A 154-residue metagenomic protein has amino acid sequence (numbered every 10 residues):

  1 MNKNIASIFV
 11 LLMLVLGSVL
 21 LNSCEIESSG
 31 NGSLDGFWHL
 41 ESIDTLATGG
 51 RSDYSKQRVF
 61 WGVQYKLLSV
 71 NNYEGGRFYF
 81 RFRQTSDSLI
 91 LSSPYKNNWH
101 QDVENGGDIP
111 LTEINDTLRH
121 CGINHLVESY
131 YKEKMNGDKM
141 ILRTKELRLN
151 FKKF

Functional and structural regions predicted by a protein language model:
M1-V10: Bacterial N-terminal signal peptides that target proteins for export
V19-S23: C-terminal motif of bacterial Sec signal peptides marking the signal peptidase cleavage site
C24-H39: N-terminal helix-cap/turn-to-beta initiation motif at the start of protein domains
D35-F37, V63-S69, M135-I141: Short, hydrophobic/aromatic-rich segments at coil-to-beta transitions
F37-I43, R51-G62: Transition segment at domain starts
D44-S52, Y65-M135: Contiguous, well-ordered beta-strand patches that form the walls/edges of small beta-barrel/beta-sandwich domains
S129-R148: Short, exposed beta-strand-loop hairpins at the edges of beta-sheets in extracellular/periplasmic proteins
F151-F154: Short beta-strand-to-coil "C-cap" segments at the C-terminal boundary of structured domains/repeats, marking
